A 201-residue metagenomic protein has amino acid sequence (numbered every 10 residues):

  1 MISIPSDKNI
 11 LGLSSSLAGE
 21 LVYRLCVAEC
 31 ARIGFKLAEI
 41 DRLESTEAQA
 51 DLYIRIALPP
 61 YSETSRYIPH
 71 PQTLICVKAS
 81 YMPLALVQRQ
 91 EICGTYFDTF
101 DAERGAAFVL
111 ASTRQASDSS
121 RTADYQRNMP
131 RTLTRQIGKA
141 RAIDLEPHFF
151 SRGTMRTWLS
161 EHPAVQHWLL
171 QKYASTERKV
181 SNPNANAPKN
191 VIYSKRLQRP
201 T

Functional and structural regions predicted by a protein language model:
M1-T201: Mixed-charge (Asp/Glu-Lys/Arg
